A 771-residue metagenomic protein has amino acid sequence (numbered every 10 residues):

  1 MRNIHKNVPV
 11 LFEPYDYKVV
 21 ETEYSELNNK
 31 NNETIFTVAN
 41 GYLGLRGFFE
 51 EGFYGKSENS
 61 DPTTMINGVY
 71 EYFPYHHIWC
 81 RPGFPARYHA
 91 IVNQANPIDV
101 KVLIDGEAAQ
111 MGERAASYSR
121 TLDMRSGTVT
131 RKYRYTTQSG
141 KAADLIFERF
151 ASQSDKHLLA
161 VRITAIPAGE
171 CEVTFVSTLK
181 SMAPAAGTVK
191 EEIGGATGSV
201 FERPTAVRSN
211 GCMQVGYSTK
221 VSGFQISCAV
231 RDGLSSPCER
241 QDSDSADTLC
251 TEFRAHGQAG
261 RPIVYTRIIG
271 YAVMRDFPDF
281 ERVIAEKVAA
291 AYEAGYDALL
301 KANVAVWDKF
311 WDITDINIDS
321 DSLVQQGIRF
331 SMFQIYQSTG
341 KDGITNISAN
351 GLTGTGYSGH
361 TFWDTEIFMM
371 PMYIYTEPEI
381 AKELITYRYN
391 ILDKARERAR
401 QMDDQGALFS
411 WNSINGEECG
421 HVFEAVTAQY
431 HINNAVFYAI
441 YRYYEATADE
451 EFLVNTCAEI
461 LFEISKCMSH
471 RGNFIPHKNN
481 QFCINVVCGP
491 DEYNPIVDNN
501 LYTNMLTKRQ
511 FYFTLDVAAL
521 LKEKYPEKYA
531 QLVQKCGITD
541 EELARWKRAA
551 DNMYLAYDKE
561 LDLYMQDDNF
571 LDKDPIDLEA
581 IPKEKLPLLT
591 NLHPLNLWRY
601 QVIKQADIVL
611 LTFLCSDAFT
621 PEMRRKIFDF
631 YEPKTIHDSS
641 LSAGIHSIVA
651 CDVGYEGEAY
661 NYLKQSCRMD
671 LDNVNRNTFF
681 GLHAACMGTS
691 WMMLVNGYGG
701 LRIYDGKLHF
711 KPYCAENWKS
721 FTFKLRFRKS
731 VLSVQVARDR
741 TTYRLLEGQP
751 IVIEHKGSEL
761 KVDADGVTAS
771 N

Functional and structural regions predicted by a protein language model:
M1-Y357, H593-P594: Acidic/polar, glycine-enriched structural segments that form the non-catalytic walls/loops of the carbohydrate-binding
K30-Y70, F368, N415-G416, H421 (+6 more regions): C-terminal capping/lid segments that line or modulate ligand- or cofactor-binding pockets
A86-Q138, A143-D144, T620-P621, R625 (+3 more regions): Non-catalytic C-terminal accessory modules of carbohydrate-active enzymes
I318-Q325, G340-G343, Y375-I385, Y444-E459 (+4 more regions): Structural helix-adjacent loops and short alpha-helical linkers that scaffold large soluble proteins
F330-Q337, Y387-K394, E459-R471, R509 (+3 more regions): Alpha-helical scaffold segments in carbohydrate-active enzymes
T339-T353, E379-A439, Y444, E451-N455 (+4 more regions): Helix-terminus loop motifs that line ligand-binding clefts
T353-T361, A407-N455, K466-A544: The feature captures the catalytic groove of carbohydrate-active enzymes
T361-N390, Y512, D516-A519, A530-F679 (+1 more regions): Active-site core of glycosidic bond-cleaving carbohydrate-active enzymes
